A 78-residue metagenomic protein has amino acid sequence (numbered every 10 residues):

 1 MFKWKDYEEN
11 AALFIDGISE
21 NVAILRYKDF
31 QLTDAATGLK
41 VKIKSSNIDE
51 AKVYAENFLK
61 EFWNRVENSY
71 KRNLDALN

Functional and structural regions predicted by a protein language model:
M1-D29: Short N-terminal "domain-start" leader segments that mark the transition from disordered tails or signal peptides into
N10, F30, Y54-F58: Generic alpha-helical hydrophobic packing signal
I15-D16, D34-A36: Short acidic, glycine-rich loop/turn motifs
A35-N78: Mixed-charge, Lys/Arg-enriched low-complexity segments
